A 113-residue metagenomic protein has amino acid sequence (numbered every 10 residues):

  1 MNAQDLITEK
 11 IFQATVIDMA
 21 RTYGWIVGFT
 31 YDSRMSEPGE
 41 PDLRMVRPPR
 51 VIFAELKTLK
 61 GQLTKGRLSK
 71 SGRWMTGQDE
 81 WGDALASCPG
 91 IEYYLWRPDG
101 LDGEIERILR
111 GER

Functional and structural regions predicted by a protein language model:
M1-R113: Catalytic phosphate/metal-binding cores of nucleic-acid and nucleotide-processing enzymes, i.e., regions that mediate
